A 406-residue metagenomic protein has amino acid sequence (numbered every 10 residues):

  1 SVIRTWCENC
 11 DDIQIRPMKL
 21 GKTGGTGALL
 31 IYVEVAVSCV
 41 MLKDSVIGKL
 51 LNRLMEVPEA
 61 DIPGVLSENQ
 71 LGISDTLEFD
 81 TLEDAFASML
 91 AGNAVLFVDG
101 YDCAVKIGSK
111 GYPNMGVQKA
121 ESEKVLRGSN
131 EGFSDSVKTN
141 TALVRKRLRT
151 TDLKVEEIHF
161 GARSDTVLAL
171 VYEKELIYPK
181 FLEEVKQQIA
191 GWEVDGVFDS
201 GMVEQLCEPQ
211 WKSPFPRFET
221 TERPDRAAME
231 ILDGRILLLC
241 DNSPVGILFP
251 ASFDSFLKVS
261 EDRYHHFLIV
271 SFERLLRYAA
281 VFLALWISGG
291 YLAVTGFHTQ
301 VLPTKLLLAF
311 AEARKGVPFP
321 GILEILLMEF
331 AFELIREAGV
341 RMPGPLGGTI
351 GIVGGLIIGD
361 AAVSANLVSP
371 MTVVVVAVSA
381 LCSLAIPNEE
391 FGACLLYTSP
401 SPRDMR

Functional and structural regions predicted by a protein language model:
S1-W286, Q300-T304, R406: Membrane-embedded alpha-helical signal segments
E34, E68, N366, Y397-T398: Intrinsically disordered, low-complexity regions enriched in small/polar residues
L238, V245, A251-G392: Transmembrane alpha-helical segments that form the functional core of multipass membrane systems
Y397-R406: Single conserved hydrophobic/aromatic residue that forms the stacking wall/gate of nucleotide- or nucleobase-binding
